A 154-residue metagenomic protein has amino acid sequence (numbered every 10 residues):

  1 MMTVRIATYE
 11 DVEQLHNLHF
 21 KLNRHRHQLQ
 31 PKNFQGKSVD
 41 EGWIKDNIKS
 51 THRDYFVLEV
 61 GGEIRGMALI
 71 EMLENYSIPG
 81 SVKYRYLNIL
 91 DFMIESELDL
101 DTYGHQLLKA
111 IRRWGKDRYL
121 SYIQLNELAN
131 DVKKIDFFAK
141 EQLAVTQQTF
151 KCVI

Functional and structural regions predicted by a protein language model:
M2, G62-M67, L87: Glycine-rich phosphate/pyrophosphate-binding loop shared by adenosine-nucleotide-utilizing enzymes
T3-N17: A short beta-loop-alpha structural element at the N-terminal edge of CoA-dependent acyl/N-acetyltransferase catalytic
R24-I44: Conserved GNAT-fold acetyl-CoA-binding loop/helix
K45-V57: A short helix-loop-beta-strand connector motif used in the catalytic cores of GNAT acetyltransferases and, in some
V57, E63-M72: Conserved beta-strand in the GNAT
D91, L100-R113, K140: Conserved acetyl-CoA-binding loop-helix of GNAT-fold acetyltransferases
G115-E127: Conserved GNAT acetyl-CoA-binding A-motif
A129-Q147: Conserved active-site alpha-helix within GNAT-family acetyltransferase domains
